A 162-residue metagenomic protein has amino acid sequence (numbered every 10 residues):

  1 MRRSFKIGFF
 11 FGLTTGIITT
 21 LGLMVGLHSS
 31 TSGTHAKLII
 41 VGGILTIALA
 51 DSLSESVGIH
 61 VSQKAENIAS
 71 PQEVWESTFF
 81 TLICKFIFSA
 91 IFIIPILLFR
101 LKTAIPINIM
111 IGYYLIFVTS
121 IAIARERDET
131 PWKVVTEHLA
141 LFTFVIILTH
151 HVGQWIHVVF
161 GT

Functional and structural regions predicted by a protein language model:
M1-F92, V145: Hydrophobic, small-residue-rich transmembrane alpha-helices and their short perimembrane loops in multi-pass membrane
S30, I96-R100, R127-D128, H157 (+1 more regions): Short helix-capping/hinge motifs at transmembrane helix termini and TM-loop junctions
T34-L45, L98-M110, G161-T162: Interfacial loop-to-helix junctions that mark the boundaries of transmembrane helices in multi-pass membrane
I44-L49, N108-L115, A140-F144: Small-residue-enriched core segments of transmembrane alpha-helices in multipass membrane transport and channel
S54, G58-I59, T119-S120, T149 (+1 more regions): Alpha-helical transmembrane segments of polytopic integral membrane proteins, especially the permease/helical cores
K64-Y113, V118-I123, T136-E137: Amphipathic alpha-helical interface segments
I121-F144: Interfacial loop-to-transmembrane junctions
L148-T162: Juxtamembrane boundary at the C-terminal end of a transmembrane helix
